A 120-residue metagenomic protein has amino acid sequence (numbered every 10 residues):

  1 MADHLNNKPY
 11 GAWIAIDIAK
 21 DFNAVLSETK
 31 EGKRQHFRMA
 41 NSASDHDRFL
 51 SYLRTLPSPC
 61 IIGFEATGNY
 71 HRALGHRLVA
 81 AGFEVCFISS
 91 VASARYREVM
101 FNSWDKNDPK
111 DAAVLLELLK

Functional and structural regions predicted by a protein language model:
M1-K120: Phosphate- and other anionic-substrate recognition elements at nucleic-acid/protein interfaces
